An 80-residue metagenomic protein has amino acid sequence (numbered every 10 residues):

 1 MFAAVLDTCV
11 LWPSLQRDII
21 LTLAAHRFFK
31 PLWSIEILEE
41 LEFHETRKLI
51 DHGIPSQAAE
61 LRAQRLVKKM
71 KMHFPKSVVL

Functional and structural regions predicted by a protein language model:
A3-A4, T8-L80: Active-site-proximal, substrate-binding regions of enzyme catalytic domains and RNA-binding/basic surfaces
